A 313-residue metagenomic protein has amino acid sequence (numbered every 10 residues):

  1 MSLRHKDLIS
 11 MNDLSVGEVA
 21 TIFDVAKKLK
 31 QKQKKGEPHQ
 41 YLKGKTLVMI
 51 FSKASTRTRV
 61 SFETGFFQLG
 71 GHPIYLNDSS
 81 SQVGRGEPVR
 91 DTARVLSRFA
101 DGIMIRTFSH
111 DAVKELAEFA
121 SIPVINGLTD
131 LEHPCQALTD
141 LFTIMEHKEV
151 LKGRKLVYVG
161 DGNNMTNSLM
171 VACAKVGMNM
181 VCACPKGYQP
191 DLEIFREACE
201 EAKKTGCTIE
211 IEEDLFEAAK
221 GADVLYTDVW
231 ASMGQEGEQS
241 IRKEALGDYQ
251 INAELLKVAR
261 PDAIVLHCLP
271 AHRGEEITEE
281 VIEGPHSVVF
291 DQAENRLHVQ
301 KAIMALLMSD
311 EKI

Functional and structural regions predicted by a protein language model:
M1-V60, T64: Positively charged, low-complexity intrinsically disordered leader regions
T46-L47, F51-F99: Active-site cofactor/substrate anionic-group-binding motifs, chiefly glycine- and Lys/Arg-rich phosphate-binding loops
S52-T64, K148-T227: Glycine-rich phosphate/diphosphate-binding loop of Rossmann-like nucleotide-binding domains
L69, F99, F119-A120, V176 (+2 more regions): Short, structured coil segments at secondary-structure junctions
R94, D101-A172, H267: Anion-binding alpha/beta catalytic cores of soluble intermediary-metabolism enzymes, centered on
E200-E280: Rossmann-like adenosine-cofactor binding region
D262-A263, L269-I313: Adenosine-phosphate binding glycine-rich loop
